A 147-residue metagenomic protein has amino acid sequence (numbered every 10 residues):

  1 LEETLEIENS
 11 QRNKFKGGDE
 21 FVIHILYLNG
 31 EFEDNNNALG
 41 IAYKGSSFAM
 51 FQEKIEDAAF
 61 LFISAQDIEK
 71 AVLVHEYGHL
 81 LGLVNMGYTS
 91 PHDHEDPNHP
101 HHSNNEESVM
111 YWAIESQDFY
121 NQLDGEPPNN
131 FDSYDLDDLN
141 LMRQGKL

Functional and structural regions predicted by a protein language model:
L1-E53: Active-site-proximal segments of metallohydrolase catalytic domains
L1-L5, D132-D137: Ser/Thr-centered flexible coil motifs
G17-G18, G30, G40, G45 (+5 more regions): Residue-identity detector for glycine
F32, L136-L139: Short linear sequence elements within intrinsically disordered, low-complexity coil regions
E56, F60-L136: The catalytic-center signature of Zn2+-dependent metalloproteases
L141-L147: Pan-zinc metallopeptidase signature
